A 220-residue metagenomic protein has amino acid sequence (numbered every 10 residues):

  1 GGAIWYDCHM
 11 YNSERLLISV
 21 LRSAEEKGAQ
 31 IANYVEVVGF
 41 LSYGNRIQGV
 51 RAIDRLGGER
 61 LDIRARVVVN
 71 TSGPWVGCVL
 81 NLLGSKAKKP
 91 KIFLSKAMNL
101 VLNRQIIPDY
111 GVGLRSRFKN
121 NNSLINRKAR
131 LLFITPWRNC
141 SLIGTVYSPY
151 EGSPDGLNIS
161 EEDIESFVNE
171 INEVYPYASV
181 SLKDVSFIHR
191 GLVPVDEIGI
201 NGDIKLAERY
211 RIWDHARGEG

Functional and structural regions predicted by a protein language model:
G1-K27, G49-R51, E59-I63, V146-D155 (+1 more regions): Helix-loop-beta segment of a Rossmann-like dinucleotide-binding subdomain
G2, F40, V50, V68 (+1 more regions): Generic beta-strand hydrophobic packing signal
R15-S19, S23, C78, L83-G220: C-terminal catalytic lobe of FAD-dependent flavoproteins
Q30: Residue-level detector of anion-binding/catalytic polar loops
N33-G49: A conserved short coil-to-beta-strand element within the FAD-binding core of flavoproteins
L56-V67, T71: Core beta-strand elements of the Rossmann-like FAD/NAD(P) dinucleotide-binding domain in flavoenzyme oxidoreductases
